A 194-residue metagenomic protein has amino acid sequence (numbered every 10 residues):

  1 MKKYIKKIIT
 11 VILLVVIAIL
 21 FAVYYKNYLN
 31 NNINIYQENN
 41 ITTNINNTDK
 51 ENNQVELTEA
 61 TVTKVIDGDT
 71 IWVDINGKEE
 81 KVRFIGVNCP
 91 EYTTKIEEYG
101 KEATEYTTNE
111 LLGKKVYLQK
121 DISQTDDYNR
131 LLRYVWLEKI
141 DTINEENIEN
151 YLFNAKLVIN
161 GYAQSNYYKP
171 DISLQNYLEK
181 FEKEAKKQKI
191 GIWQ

Functional and structural regions predicted by a protein language model:
K2-Q194: Small beta-barrel nucleic-acid-binding modules, primarily SNase/OB-fold domains and secondarily Tudor-like barrels
